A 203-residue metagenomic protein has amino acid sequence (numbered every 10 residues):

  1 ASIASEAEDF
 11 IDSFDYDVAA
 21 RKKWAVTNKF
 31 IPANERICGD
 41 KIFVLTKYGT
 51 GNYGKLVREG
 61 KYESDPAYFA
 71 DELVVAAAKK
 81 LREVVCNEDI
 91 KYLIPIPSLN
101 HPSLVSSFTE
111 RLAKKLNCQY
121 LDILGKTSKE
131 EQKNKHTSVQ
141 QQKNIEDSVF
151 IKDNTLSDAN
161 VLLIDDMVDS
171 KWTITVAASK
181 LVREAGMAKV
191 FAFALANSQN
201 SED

Functional and structural regions predicted by a protein language model:
A1-I90, G125-S157, S198: Active-site-facing substrate-recognition patch
A1-Y16, T175-D203: PRPP-dependent phosphoribosyltransferase catalytic core
E88-S98, V161: Short glycine-rich phosphate-binding loop at a beta-alpha junction
D89, Q119-Y120, N160, A188-F191: Residues at the starts of beta-strands that form the adenosine-phosphate
I94, Q141, V190: Residue-level signal for inorganic ion chemistry
P97-V105: Glycine-rich phosphate-binding loops at beta-strand->alpha-helix junctions
L112-E131: Histidine/lysine/aspartate-rich catalytic loop segments that bind and position anionic ligands
L163-A177: A phosphate-binding catalytic loop at a beta-strand-loop-alpha-helix junction that coordinates phosphoryl groups
